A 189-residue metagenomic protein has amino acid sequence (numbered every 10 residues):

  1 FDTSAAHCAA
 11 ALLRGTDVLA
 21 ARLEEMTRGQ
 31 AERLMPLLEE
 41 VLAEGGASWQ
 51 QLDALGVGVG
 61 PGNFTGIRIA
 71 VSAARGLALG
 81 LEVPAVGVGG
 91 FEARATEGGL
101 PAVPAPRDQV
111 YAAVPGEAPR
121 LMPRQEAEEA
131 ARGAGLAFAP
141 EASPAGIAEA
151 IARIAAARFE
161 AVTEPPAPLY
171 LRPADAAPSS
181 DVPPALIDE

Functional and structural regions predicted by a protein language model:
F1-V18, T27-R33, V86-E189: Oxyanion-binding and handling regions
E25-M26, L38, P61: Short, well-ordered turn and helix-capping elements at secondary-structure junctions
L38-A54, A131-G135: Phosphate/pyrophosphate-binding loops at sites that engage ATP/ADP/AMP, CoA/4′-phosphopantetheine, polyphosphate
E39-E40, L79, I154-A157: Short glycine/serine- and small hydrophobic-enriched flexible loop segments
A43-Q50, A78-V88: Phosphate-handling active-site elements
A54-P84: DPxDG-like acidic metal-binding loop motif
